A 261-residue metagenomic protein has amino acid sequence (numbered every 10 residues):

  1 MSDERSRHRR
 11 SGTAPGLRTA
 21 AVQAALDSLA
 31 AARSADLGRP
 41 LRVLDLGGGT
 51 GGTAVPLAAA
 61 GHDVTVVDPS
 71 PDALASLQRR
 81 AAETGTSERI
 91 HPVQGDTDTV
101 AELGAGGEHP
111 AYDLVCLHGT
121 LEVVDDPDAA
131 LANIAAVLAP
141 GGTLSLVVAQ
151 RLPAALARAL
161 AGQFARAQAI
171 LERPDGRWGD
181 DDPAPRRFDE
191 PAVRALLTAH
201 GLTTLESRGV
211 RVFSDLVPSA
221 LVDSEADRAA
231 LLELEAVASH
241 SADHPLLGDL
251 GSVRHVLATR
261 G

Functional and structural regions predicted by a protein language model:
M1-R39, G52, P56, S76 (+3 more regions): Conserved class I S-adenosyl-L-methionine
G38-G47: Conserved class I S-adenosyl-L-methionine
P56-V100: Class I SAM-dependent methyltransferase SAM/SAH-binding core
C116: A conserved beta-strand element that flanks and buttresses the S-adenosyl-L-methionine
D128-T143: A short glycine-rich, Lys/Arg-flanked "PGG" loop and its adjoining helix->strand segment in the class I
T143-E172: Conserved class I S-adenosyl-L-methionine
A184-G201, S207: Short alpha-helix
E206-G261: Conserved Class I S-adenosyl-L-methionine
